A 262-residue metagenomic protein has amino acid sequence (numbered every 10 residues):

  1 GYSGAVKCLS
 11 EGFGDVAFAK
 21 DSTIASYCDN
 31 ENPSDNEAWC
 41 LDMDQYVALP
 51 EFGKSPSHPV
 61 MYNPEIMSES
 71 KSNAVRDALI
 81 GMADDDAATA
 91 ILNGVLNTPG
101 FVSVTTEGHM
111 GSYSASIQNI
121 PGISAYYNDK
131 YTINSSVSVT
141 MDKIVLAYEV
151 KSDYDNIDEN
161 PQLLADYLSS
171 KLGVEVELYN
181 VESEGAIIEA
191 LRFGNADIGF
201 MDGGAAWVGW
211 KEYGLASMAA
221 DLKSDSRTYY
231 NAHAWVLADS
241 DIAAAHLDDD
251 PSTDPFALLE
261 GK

Functional and structural regions predicted by a protein language model:
G1, D44, S169-N180, A257-E260: A local structural motif
G1, I144-S152, I157, P251-K262: Short loop->beta-strand "edge-of-pocket" segments that line small-molecule binding or catalytic clefts across diverse
S3, K7-E11, D15-M43, F200-G214: A ligand-binding cleft/hinge motif common to bilobed small-molecule-binding domains
Q45-E51, G214-H233: A structural signal for short loop-to-beta-strand junctions that line the ligand-binding cleft of periplasmic/secreted
P50-K71, V150, N231-D248: A bilobed periplasmic-binding-protein/Venus flytrap-type ligand-binding module shared by bacterial periplasmic
I66-L163: An extracytoplasmic/periplasmic, membrane-proximal ligand-sensing/linker region
V137-V208: Extracytoplasmic small-molecule ligand-binding "clamshell" domains of the periplasmic binding protein/Venus flytrap
D221-K262: A conserved helix-loop-strand patch within extracytoplasmic ligand-binding domains of the periplasmic binding
